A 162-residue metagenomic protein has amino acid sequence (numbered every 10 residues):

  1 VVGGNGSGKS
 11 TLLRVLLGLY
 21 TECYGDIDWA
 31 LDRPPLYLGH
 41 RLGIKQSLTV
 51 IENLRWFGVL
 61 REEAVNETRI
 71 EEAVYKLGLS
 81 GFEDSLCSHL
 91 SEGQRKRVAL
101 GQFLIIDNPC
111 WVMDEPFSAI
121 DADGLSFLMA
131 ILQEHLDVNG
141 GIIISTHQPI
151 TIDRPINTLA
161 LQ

Functional and structural regions predicted by a protein language model:
L17: Helix-to-loop junction immediately C-terminal to a conserved catalytic motif
R41, Q46-A64, R69: Q-loop/switch helix immediately C-terminal to the Walker
E67-F82: Conserved ABC ATPase "signature" region
L86, E115-P116, L132: Walker B catalytic motif
L86-G93: Conserved ABC ATPase signature
L100, N139: Hydrophobic anchor residue at the start of the ABC signature
W111-E115, I120: Catalytic Walker B motif of ABC-type/P-loop ATPase nucleotide-binding domains
